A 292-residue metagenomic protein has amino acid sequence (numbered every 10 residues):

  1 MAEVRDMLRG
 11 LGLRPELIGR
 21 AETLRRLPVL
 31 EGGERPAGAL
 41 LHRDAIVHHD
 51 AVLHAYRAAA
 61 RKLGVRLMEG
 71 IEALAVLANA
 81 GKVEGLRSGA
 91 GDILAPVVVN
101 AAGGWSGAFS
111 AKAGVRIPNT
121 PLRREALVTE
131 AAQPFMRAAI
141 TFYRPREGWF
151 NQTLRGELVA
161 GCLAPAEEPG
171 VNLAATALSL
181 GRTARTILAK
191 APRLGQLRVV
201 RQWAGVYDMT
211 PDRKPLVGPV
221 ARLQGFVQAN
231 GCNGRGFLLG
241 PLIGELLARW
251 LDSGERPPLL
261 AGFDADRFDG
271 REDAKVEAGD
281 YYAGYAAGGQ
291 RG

Functional and structural regions predicted by a protein language model:
M1-R26, E147-W149, T186-L188: Dinucleotide-binding Rossmann-like beta1-alpha1 core, especially the glycine-rich loop that anchors the ADP
G19, E69-I71, R201: Short loop/edge segments at beta-strand edges and connector loops that shape dinucleotide/nucleotide cofactor-binding
L27-R35, L77-E84, P134, M209-R213 (+1 more regions): A short, glycine/Asx- and small/polar-enriched loop/turn that sits immediately N-terminal to a beta-strand
G38-A59, G103-W105, S179-T186, C232 (+2 more regions): Mid-domain beta-loop-alpha active-site segment that forms a flexible, acidic cofactor/metal-binding surface
A39-V97: Helical element adjacent to the flavin cofactor pocket in flavoenzyme catalytic cores
S88-R137, L173: Central helical "cap/lid" subdomain
A131-Q228: Active-site lid/adjacent beta-loop-alpha segment flanking the redox-cofactor pocket in flavoenzymes
L188-G292: C-terminal catalytic lobe of FAD-dependent flavoproteins
